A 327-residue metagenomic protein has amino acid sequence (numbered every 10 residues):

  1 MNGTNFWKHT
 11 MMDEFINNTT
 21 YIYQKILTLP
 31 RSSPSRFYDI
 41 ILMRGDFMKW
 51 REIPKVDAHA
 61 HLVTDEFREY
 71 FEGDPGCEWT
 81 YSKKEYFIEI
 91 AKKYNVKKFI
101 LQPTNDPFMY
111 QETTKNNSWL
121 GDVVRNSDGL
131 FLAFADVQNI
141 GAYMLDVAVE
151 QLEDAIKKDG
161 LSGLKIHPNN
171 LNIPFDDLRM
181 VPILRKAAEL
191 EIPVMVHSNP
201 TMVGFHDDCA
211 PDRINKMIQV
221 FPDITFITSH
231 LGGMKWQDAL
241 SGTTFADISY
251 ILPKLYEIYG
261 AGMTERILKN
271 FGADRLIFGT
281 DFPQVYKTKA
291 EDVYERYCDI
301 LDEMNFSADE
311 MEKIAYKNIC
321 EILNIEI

Functional and structural regions predicted by a protein language model:
M1-D13: Extreme N-terminal basic, low-complexity initiation segments that serve as generic localization/processing leaders
W7, N18-I22, D39, M43-A58 (+4 more regions): Mid-to-C-terminal alpha-helical segments outside catalytic/metal-binding sites
H59, L120, A187, A246 (+3 more regions): Conserved, mostly hydrophobic/aromatic
A60, V137, S198-P200, L231 (+1 more regions): Active-site metal-binding loops of divalent metal-dependent hydrolases
S82-F87, T114-G121, A148-Q151, D212-R213 (+2 more regions): Alpha-helical scaffolding within the catalytic cores of extracellular/periplasmic polymer-degrading hydrolases
K97, P107, Q111-V196, P200-M202 (+2 more regions): Active-site gating/metal-coordination segments in enzymes
D159-G163, I173-I277: Catalytic pocket-lining loop regions of alpha/beta-barrel enzymes, especially the amidohydrolase/enolase/GH5 lineages
